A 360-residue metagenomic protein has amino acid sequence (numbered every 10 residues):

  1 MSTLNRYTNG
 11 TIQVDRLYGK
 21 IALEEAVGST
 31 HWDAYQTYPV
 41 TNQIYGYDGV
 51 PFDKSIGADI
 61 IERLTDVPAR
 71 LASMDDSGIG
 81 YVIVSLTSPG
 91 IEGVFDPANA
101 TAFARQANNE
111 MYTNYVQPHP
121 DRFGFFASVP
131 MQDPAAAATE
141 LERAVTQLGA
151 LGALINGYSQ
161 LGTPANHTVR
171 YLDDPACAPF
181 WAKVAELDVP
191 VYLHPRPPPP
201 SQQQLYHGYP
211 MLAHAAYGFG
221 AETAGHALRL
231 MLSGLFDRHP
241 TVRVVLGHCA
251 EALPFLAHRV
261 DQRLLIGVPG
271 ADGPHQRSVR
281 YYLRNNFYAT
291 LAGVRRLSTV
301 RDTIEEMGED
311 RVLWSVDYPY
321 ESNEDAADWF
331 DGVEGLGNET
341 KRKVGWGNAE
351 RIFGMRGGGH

Functional and structural regions predicted by a protein language model:
S2-I21, G28-Y81, N109-Q117, T139-R143 (+6 more regions): Mid-to-C-terminal alpha-helical segments outside catalytic/metal-binding sites
D15-L17, L23-L64, P199-E222, R263-N286: Active-site gating loops and adjacent loop-to-helix segments of metal-dependent hydrolytic enzymes
I21-E24, V82-V84, G124-A127, A153-I155 (+4 more regions): Hydrophobic faces of well-ordered beta-strands that scaffold small-molecule active sites in alpha/beta enzyme cores
A26-V27, Y158, R196-P197, M231 (+3 more regions): Catalytic metal-binding/acid-base residues of hydrolase active sites
G80-H226: Active-site gating/metal-coordination segments in enzymes
L148-G152, L187-P190, G208-M211, H239-T241 (+2 more regions): Glycine-enriched alpha-helix->loop->beta-strand junction motifs that scaffold or abut catalytic
M231-G234, R238-R284: Aromatic-lined glycan-binding groove of carbohydrate-active enzymes
R277-Y282, L291-E305: C-terminal cap/loop subdomain of S1 sulfatases and analogous C-terminal strand-loop tails that border
